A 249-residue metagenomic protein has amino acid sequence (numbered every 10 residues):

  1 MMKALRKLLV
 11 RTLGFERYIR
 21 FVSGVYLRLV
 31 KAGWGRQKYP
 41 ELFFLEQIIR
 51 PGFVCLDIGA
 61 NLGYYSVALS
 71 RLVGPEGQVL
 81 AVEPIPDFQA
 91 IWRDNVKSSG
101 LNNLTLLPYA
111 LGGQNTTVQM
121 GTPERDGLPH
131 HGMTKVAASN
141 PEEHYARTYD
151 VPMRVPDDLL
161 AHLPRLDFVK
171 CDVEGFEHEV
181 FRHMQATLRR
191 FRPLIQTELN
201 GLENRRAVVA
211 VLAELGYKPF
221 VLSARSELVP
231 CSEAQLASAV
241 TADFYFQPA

Functional and structural regions predicted by a protein language model:
M1-A249: Phosphate/nucleotide-binding beta-alpha loop and adjacent structural elements of enzyme active sites
